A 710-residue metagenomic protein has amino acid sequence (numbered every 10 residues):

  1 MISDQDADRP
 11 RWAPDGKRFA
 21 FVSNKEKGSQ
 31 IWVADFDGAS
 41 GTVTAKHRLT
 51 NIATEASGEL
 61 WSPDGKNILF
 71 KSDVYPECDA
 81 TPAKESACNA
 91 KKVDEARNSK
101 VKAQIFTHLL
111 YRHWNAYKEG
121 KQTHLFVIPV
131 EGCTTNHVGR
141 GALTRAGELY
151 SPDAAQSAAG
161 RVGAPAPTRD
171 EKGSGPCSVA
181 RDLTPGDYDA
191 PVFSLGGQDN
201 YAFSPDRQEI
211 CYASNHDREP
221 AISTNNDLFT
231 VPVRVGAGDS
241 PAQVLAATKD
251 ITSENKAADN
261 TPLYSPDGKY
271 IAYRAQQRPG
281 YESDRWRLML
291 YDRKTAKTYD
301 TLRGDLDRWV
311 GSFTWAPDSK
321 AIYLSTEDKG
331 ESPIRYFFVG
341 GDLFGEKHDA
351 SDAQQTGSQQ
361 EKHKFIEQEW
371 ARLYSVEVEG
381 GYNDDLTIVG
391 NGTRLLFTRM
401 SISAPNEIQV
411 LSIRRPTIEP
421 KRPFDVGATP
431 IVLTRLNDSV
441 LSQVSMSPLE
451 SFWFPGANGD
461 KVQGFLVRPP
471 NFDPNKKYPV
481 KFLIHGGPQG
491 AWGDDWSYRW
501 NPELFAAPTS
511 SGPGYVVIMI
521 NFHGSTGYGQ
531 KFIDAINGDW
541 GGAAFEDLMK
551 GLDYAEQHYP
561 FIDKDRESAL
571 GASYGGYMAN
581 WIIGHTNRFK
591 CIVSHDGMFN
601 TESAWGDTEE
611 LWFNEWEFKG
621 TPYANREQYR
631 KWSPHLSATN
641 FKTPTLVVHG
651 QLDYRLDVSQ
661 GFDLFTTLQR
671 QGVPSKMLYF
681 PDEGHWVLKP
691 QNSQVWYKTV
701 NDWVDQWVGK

Functional and structural regions predicted by a protein language model:
M1-R9, A20-W32, N51-S57, K71-H124 (+10 more regions): A flexible loop/linker signature enriched in serine peptidases of the S9 family
P14-D15, P63-D64, P205-D206, P266-D267 (+2 more regions): Residue-level detector of Asp-centered blade-edge/turn motifs that repeat once per structural unit in beta-propeller
G16-A20, I68, I210, G268-I271 (+2 more regions): Hydrophobic beta-strand positions that form the internal "hydrophobic ladder" of WD40/Gbeta-like beta-propeller blades
D35-S40, V130-C133, V233-V235, R293-A296 (+2 more regions): Short loop/turn segments that connect beta-strands within beta-propeller blades
N136-P165, S174, V235-D239, G341-A353 (+4 more regions): Intrinsic, low-complexity polybasic segments
F424-P430, T434-D565, A572, A604-G606 (+1 more regions): Cap/lid segment of the alpha/beta-hydrolase catalytic domain
L483, P508, M519-K710: Active-site-proximal cap/loop segments of hydrolase catalytic domains
